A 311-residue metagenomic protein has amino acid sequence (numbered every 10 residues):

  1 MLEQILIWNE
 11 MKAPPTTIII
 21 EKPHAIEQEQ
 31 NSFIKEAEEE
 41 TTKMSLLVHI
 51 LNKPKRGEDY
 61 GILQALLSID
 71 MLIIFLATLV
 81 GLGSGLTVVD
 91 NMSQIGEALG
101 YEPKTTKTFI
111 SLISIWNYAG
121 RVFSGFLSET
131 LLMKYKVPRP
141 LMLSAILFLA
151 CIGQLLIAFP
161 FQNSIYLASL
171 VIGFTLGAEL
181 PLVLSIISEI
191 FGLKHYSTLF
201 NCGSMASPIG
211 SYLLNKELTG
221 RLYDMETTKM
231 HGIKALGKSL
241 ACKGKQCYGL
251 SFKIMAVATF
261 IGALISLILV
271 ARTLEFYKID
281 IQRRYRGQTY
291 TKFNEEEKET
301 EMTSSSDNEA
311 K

Functional and structural regions predicted by a protein language model:
M1-L76, F276-K311: Long, low-complexity inter-transmembrane loops of multi-pass membrane transporters
M1-Q4, Q246-L269, Q288: Symmetry-related core transmembrane helices of the 12-TM Major Facilitator Superfamily/SLC fold
K53-G57, G61-F126, L180, L184-I187 (+1 more regions): Extracytoplasmic gate region of multi-pass secondary transporters
G96-E97, L127-L132, S188, E217-T228 (+1 more regions): Interfacial helix-cap and linker-helix signal at transmembrane-aqueous boundaries of multi-pass secondary transporters
I115, R121-V122, I190-T228: A late C-terminal transmembrane helix in Major Facilitator Superfamily
K136-L141, R221-T259, F276-Q282: A membrane-interface helix-boundary motif in multi-pass transporters
P138-L155: Structural signature of the two symmetry-related core transmembrane helices
A158-A168: Helix-loop junctions at membrane interfaces in 12-TM secondary transporters
